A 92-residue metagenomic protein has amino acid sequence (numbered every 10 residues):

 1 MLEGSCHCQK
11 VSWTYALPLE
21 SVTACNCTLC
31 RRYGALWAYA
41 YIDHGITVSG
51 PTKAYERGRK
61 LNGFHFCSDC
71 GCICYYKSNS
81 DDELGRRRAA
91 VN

Functional and structural regions predicted by a protein language model:
M1-S5, K10-N92: A short Gly-Trp-Pro
